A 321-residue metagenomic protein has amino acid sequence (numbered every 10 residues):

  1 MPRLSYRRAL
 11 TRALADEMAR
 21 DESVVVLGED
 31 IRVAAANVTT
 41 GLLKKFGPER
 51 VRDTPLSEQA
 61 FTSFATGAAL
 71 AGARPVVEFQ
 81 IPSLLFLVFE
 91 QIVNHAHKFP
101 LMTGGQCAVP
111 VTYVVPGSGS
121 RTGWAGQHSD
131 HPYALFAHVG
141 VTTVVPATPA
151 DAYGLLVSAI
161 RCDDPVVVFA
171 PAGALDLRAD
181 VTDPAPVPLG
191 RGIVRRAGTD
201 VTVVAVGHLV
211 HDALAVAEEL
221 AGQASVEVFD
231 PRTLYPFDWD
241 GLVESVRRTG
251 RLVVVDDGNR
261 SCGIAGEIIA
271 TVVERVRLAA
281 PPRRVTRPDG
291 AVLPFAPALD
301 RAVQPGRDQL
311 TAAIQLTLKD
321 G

Functional and structural regions predicted by a protein language model:
M1-P165, F169, R301: Thiamine diphosphate
A35-K45, E58, C107-T112, S120 (+2 more regions): Thiamine diphosphate
